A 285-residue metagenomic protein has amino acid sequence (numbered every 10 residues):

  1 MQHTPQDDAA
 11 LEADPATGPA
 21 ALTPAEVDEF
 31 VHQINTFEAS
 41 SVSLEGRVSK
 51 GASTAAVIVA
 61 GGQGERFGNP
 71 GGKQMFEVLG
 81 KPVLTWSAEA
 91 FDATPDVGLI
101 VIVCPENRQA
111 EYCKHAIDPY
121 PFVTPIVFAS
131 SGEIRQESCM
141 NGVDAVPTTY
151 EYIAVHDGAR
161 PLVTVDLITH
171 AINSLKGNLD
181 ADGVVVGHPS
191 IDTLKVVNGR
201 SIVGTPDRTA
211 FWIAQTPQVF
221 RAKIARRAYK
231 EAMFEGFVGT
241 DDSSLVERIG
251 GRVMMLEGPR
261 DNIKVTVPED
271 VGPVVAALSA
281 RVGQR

Functional and structural regions predicted by a protein language model:
Q2-H3, N262-R285: Hydrophobic helical membrane-anchoring modules
H3, G46-Q109: N-terminal glycine-rich phosphate-binding loop and ensuing alpha1 helix
D8, E12-V57, Q63-E65: N-proximal low-complexity "stem/linker" segments adjacent to membrane-targeting elements
I58, L84, G142, H156-D157 (+3 more regions): Residue-level signal for inorganic ion chemistry
A110-A116: Acidic helix N-cap motif at the loop->helix transition within catalytic regions of sugar-transfer enzymes
Y120-E133: Conserved donor nucleotide-binding strand/loop of the catalytic core
E137-Y152: Active-site nucleotide-sugar/metal-binding loop of Leloir-type enzymes
V163-M254, R285: Conserved core of the sugar-phosphate nucleotidyltransferase
